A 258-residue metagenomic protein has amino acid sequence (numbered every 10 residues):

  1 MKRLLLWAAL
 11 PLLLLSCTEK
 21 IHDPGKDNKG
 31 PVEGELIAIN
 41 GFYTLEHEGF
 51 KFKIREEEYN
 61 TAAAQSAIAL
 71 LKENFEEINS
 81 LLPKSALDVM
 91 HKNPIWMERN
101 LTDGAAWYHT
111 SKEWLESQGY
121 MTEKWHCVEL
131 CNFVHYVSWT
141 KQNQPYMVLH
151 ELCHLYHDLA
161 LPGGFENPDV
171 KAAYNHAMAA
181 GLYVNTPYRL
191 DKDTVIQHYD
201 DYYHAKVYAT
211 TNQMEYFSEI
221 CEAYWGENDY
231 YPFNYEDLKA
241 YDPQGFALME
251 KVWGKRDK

Functional and structural regions predicted by a protein language model:
M1-L4: Positively charged n-region of N-terminal signal peptides that target proteins for export
L6-L10: Sec-dependent N-terminal signal peptides
L15-S16: C-terminal motif of bacterial Sec signal peptides marking the signal peptidase cleavage site
D23-E46: N-terminal low-complexity, Pro/Thr/Ser-rich intrinsically disordered segments that act as propeptides or flexible
T44-Q65: Acidic/histidine-rich, surface-exposed loop or edge segments in extracytoplasmic proteins
R55, A63-A179, F246: Acidic/His-rich structured neighborhood in mature extracellular/periplasmic domains
T122, A172-K258: Metalloprotease/metallohydrolase-associated module, dominated by Zn2+-dependent proteases
